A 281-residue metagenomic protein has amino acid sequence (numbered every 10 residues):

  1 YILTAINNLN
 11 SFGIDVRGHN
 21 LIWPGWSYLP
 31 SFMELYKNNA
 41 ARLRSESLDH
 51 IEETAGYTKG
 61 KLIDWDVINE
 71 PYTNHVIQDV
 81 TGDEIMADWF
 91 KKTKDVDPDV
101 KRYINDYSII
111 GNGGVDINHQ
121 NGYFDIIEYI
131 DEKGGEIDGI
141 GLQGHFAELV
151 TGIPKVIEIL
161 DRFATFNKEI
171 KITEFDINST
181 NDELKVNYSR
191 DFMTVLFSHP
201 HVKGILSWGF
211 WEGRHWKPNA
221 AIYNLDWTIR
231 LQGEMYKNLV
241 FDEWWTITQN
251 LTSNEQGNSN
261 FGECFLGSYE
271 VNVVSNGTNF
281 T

Functional and structural regions predicted by a protein language model:
I2-A5, D49-T54, T81-K92, S108 (+3 more regions): Alpha-helical scaffolding within the catalytic cores of extracellular/periplasmic polymer-degrading hydrolases
I2-I110: Substrate-binding cleft and catalytic face of glycoside hydrolase catalytic domains, especially the flexible beta-alpha
N10-G25, I109-I117, G152-K171: Short N-terminal secondary-structure initiator segments
H19, Q143-H145, W208: Glycine-rich beta-strand-to-loop/alpha-helix junction loops that act as flexible
W26-Y28, E148, N181: Short secondary-structure boundary/hinge segments and terminal tails
Y36, Y57-G60, D66, P71-V80 (+7 more regions): Aromatic-rich peripheral "rim/lid" segments of glycoside hydrolase catalytic domains that contact and position glycan
K37-R44, G111-F124, D182-L184: Short, compositionally biased strand/turn segments that nucleate or flank brief secondary-structure elements
I51, T58, L62-N69, V96 (+3 more regions): Aromatic- and acid-rich polysaccharide-binding/catalytic face of secreted or lumenal carbohydrate-active enzymes
